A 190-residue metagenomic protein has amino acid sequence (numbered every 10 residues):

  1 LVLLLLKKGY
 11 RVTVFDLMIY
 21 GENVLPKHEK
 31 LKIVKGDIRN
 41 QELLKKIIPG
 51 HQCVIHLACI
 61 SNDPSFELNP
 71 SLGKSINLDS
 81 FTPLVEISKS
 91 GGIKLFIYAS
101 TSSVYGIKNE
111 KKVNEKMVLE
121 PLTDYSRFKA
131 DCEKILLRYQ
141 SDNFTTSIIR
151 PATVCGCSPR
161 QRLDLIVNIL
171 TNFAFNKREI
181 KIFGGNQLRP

Functional and structural regions predicted by a protein language model:
L1-C53: N-terminal Rossmann/SDR dinucleotide-binding element
L3, F81-T82, S126, A130-L137 (+1 more regions): Conserved active-site helix of classical SDR/Rossmann-fold NAD(P)-dependent CH-OH oxidoreductases
V24-P26, P64-S71, I107-K111, P159-R160: Conserved catalytic-core motifs of eukaryotic protein kinase domains, centered on the activation segment
I38-I76: NAD(P)H-binding glycine-rich loop region in Rossmannoid oxidoreductase-like domains and their noncatalytic homologs
R39, L68-P83, L119, T123 (+1 more regions): Glycine-rich NAD(P)-binding loop of the Rossmann-fold in SDR/ketoreductase-type enzymes
R39, V104-Y105, V154-G156: Conserved sequence/active-site signature of Rossmann-fold short-chain dehydrogenase/reductase
H56, T82-T123: Conserved Rossmann-fold NAD(P)-dependent oxidoreductase catalytic core, especially the SDR/UDP-sugar
K134-P190: NAD(P)-dependent short-chain dehydrogenase/reductase
